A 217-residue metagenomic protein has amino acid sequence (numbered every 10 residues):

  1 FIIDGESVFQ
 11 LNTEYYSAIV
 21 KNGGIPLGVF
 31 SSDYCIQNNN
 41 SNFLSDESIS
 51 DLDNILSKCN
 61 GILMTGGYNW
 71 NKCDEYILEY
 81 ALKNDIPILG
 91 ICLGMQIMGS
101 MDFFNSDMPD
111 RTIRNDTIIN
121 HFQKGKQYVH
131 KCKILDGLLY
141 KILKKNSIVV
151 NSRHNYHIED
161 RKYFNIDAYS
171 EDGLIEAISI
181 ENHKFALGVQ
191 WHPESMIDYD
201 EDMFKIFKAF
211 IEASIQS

Functional and structural regions predicted by a protein language model:
F1-L93, S100, R114-S147, R153-N155 (+3 more regions): N-terminal beta1-alpha1 cap of cysteine-dependent amidohydrolase-like domains
D102-D110: Post-Walker A helix-loop "phosphate-sensing" segment adjacent to the P-loop in P-loop NTPases
L187-W191: Active-site-proximal beta-strand elements of phosphoester/diester hydrolases
